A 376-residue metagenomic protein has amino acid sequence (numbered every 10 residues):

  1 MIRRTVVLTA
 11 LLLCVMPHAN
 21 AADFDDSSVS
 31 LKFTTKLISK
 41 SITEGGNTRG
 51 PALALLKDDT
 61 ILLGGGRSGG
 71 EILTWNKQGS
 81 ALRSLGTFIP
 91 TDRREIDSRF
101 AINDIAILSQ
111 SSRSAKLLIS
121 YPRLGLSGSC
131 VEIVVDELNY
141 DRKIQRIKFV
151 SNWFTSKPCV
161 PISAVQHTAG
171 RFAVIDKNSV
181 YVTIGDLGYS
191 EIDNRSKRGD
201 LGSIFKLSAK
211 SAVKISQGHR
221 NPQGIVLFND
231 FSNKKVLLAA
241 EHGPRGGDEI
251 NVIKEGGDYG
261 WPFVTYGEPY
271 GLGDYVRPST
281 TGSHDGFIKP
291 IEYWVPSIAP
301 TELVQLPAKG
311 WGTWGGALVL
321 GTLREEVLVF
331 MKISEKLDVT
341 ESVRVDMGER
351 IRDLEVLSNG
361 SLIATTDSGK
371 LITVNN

Functional and structural regions predicted by a protein language model:
A22-V29, L63, F100-I102, A169 (+2 more regions): Beta-propeller domain segments
I38-G70, I298-Q305: Beta-strand-rich domains and repeat architectures in extracellular enzymes and scaffolds, especially beta-propellers
L55-D58, L108-R113, V174-K177, F228-N233 (+2 more regions): Residue-level detector of Asp-centered blade-edge/turn motifs that repeat once per structural unit in beta-propeller
I61-P90, R142: Beta-propeller domains
Q78-S111: Blade-loop segments of beta-propeller domains
R99-N103, S129-A173: Asp-box/WD-like beta-propeller blade repeats and closely related beta-sheet repeat scaffolds
D338-S358: Conserved blade-ending motifs and adjacent loop-strand segments that build the rim/top face of beta-propeller domains
E355-N376: Blade-level signature of beta-propeller repeat domains, shared across WD40, Kelch, NHL, RCC1 and BNR/Asp-box propellers
